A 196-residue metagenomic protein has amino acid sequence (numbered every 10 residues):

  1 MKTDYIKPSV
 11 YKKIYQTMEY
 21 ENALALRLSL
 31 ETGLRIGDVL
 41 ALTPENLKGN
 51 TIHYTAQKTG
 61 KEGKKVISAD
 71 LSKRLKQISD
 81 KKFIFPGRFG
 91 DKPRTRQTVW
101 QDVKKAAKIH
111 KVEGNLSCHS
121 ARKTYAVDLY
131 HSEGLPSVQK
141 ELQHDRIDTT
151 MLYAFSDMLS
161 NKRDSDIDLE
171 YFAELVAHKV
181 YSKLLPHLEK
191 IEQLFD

Functional and structural regions predicted by a protein language model:
M1-D4, I167-D196: C-terminal secondary-structure termini that scaffold catalytic or DNA-interacting sites
M1-Y11, R88-K92, L159: Flexible interdomain linker/hinge and immediately adjacent N-terminus of the catalytic tyrosine-recombinase domain
D4-T32, I36: Basic, Lys/Arg- and aromatic-enriched nucleic-acid-binding interface segment
P8, T32, A41-K73: Conserved tyrosine-mediated DNA breakage-rejoining catalytic core shared by Y-recombinases
Q16, Q101-K140: Short, basic (Lys/Arg/His-rich) helix/loop patches that form interaction surfaces in the mid-to-C-terminal regions
N46-G49, G134-A154: Short, polar N-cap/turn motifs at the start of nucleic acid-interacting alpha helices
A56-G60, I147-I167: Catalytic-site neighborhood detector that most strongly recognizes the C-terminal catalytic loop/helix of tyrosine
A69-E113: Active-site/catalytic core of tyrosine-dependent DNA strand-transfer enzymes
